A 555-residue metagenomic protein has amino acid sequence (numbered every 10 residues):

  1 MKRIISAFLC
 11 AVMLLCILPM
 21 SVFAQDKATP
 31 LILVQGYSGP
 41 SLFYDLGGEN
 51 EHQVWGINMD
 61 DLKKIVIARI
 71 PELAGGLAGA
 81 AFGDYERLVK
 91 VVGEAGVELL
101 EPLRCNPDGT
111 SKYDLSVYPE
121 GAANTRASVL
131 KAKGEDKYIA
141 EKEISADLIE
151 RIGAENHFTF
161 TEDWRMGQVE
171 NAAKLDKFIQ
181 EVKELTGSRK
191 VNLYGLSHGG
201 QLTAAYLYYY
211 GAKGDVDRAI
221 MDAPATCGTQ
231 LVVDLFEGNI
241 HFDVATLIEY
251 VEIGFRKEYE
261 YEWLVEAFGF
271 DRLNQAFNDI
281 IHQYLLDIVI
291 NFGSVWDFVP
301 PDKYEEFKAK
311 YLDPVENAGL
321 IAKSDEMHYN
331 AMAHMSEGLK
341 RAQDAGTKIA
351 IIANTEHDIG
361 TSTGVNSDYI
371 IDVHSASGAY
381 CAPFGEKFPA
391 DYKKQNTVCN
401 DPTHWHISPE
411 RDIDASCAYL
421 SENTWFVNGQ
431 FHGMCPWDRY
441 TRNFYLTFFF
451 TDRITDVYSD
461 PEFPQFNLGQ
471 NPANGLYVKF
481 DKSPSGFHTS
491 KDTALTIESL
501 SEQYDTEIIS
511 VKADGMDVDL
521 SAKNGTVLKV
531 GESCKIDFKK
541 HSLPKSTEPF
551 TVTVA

Functional and structural regions predicted by a protein language model:
M1-I4: Positively charged n-region of N-terminal signal peptides that target proteins for export
L9-I17: Bacterial N-terminal signal peptides
I17-K27: Sec-dependent signal peptide cleavage junction
Q25-Y194, H198-E252, D358, D368-K387 (+1 more regions): N-terminal non-catalytic accessory region
E155-E162, M166-V169, L285-N366, D391-V398: Alpha/beta-hydrolase fold catalytic core
D243-A318: Alpha/beta-hydrolase-fold enzymes
V478-D505: Solvent-exposed, low-complexity, repeat-rich "mucin-like" stalks and linkers
S542-P549: Short, exposed coil/turn segments at beta-strand boundaries within extracellular/luminal domains
